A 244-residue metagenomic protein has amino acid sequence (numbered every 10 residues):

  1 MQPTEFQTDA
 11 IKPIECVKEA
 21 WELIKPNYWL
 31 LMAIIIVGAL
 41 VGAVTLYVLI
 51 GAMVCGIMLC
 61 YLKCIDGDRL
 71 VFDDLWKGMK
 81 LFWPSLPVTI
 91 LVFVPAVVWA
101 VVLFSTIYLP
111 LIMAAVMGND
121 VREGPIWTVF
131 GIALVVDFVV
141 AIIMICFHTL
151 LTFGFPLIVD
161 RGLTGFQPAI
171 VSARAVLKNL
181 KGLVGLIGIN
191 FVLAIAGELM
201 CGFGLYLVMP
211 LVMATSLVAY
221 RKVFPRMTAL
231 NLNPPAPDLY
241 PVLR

Functional and structural regions predicted by a protein language model:
M1-E19, P225-R244: Low-complexity, intrinsically disordered extramembrane tails and loops of integral membrane proteins
Q2-E5, A39-D73, A100-L103, W127-T164 (+1 more regions): Selective recognition of hydrophobic, aromatic-rich stretches within alpha-helical transmembrane segments of polytopic
T8-V41, R69-V98, V129-V140, C146-E198 (+1 more regions): Interfacial aromatic "cap" segments that immediately flank transmembrane helices in multipass membrane proteins
K18, P110-A114, T128: Polar/charged alpha-helical tracts
G51-V54, V92-A96, S105-L109, L186-F191 (+1 more regions): Juxtamembrane/interface motifs at transmembrane-helix termini
V71, V116-P125: Perimembrane loop-to-helix junctions flanking transmembrane segments
V101-M117: Membrane-helix interface motif
I126-W127, L239: Charged, glycine/proline-rich intrinsically disordered loops and linkers
